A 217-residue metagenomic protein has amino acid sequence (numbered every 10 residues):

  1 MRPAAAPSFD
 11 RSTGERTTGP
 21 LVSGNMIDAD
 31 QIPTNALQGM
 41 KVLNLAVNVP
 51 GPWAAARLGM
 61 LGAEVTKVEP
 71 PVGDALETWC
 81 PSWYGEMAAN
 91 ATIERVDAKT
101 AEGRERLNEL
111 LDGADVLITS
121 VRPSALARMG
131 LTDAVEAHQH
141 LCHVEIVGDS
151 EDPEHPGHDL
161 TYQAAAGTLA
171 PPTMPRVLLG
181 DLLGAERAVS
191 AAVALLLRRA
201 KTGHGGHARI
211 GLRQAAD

Functional and structural regions predicted by a protein language model:
A4-A6, E15: Short amphipathic, helix-prone segments within low-complexity/disordered or flexible regions
E15, G19-H207, L212: N-terminal helix-loop segment corresponding to the beta1-alpha1 unit of nucleotide/adenylate-binding folds
A215: Small-residue (GG/TT-enriched) beta-loop-alpha framework at ligand/catalytic clefts
